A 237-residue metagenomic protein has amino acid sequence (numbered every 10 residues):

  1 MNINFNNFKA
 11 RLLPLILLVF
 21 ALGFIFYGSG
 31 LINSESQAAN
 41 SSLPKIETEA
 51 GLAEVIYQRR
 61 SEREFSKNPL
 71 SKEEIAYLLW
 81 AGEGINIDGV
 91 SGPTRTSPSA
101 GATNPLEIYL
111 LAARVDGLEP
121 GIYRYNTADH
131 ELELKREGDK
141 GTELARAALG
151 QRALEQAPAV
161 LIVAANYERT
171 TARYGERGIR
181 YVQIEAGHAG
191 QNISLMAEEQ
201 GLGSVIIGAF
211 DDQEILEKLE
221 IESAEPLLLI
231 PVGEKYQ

Functional and structural regions predicted by a protein language model:
M1-F8: N-terminal secretory signal peptides that target proteins for export/translocation
L12-L18, F24-A157: N-terminal amphipathic, basic helical "cap/leader" segment at the start of enzyme domains
E47, V163-Y167, E234: Short, small-residue-rich loop/turn micro-motifs
R59, L78, I108, A159-V163 (+2 more regions): Small-aliphatic-rich amphipathic alpha-helix that forms the alpha element of a beta-alpha
E83-D88, E198-G203, E222: Bacterial peptidoglycan biogenesis and beta-lactam-recognition machinery
R124, V160-I162, L229-P231: Conserved hydrophobic/aromatic beta-strand scaffold that supports enzyme active sites
Q156-P158, L202, S223-E225: Short coil/turn connectors at secondary-structure junctions
E220-Q237: A glycine-rich helix N-cap at a beta->alpha junction
